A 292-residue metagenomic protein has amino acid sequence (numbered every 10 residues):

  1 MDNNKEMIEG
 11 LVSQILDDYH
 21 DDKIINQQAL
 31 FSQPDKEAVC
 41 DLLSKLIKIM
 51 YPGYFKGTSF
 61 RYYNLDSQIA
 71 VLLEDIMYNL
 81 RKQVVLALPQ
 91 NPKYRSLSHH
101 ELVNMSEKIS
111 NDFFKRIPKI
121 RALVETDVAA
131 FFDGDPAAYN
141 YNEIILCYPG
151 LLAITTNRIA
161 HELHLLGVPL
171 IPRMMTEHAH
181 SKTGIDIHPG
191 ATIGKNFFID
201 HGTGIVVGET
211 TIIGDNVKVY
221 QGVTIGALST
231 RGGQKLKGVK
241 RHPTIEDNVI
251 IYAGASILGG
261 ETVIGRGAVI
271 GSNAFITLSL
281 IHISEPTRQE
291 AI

Functional and structural regions predicted by a protein language model:
M1-M174: Terminal amphipathic alpha-helical/low-complexity segments used for targeting or macromolecular assembly
L163-K195: Short, conserved active-site entrance elements at the starts or edges of catalytic domains
T183, H188-P189, G194-K195, D200-E209 (+9 more regions): Left-handed beta-helix
Q234-L236, K240-R241: Regulatory activation segment
I281-I292: Single conserved hydrophobic/aromatic residue that forms the stacking wall/gate of nucleotide- or nucleobase-binding
